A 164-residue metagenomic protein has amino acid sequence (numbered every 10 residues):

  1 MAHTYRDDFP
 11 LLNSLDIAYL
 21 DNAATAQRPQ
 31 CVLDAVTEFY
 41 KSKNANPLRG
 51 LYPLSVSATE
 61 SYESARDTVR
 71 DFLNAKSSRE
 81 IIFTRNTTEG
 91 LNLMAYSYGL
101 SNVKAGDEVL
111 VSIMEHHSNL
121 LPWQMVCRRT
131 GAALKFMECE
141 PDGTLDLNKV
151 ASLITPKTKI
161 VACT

Functional and structural regions predicted by a protein language model:
M1-T164: Pyridoxal 5′-phosphate
